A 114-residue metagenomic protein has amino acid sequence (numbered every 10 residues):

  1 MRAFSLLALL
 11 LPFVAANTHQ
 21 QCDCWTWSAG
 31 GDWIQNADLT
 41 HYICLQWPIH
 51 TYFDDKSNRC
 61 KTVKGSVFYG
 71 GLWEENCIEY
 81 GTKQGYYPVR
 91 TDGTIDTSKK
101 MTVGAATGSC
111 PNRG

Functional and structural regions predicted by a protein language model:
R2, Y42-I43, W73: Aromatic-residue detector
R2-A16: Cleavable N-terminal signal peptides of Sec/SRP-targeted secreted and luminal proteins
P12-R59: Secreted, propeptide-processed cysteine-rich mini-domains
W47-P48, Y52-G114: Extracellular/luminal segments of secreted precursors and ectodomains of membrane proteins
